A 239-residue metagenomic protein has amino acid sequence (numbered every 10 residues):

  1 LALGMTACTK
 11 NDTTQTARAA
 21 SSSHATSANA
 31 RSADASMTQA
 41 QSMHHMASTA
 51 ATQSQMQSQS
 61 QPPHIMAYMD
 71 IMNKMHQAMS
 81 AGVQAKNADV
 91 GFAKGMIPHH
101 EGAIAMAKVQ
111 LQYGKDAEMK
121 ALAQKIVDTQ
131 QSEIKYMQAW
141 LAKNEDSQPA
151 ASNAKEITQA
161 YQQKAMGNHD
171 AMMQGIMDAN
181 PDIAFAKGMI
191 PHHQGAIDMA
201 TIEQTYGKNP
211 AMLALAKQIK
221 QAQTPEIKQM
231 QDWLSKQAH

Functional and structural regions predicted by a protein language model:
G4-A7: C-terminal motif of bacterial Sec signal peptides marking the signal peptidase cleavage site
K10: Short, conserved catalytic or interaction motifs in soluble domains
T14-H239: All-alpha RGS (Regulator of G-protein Signaling) helical domain and cognate RGS-like helical scaffolds
